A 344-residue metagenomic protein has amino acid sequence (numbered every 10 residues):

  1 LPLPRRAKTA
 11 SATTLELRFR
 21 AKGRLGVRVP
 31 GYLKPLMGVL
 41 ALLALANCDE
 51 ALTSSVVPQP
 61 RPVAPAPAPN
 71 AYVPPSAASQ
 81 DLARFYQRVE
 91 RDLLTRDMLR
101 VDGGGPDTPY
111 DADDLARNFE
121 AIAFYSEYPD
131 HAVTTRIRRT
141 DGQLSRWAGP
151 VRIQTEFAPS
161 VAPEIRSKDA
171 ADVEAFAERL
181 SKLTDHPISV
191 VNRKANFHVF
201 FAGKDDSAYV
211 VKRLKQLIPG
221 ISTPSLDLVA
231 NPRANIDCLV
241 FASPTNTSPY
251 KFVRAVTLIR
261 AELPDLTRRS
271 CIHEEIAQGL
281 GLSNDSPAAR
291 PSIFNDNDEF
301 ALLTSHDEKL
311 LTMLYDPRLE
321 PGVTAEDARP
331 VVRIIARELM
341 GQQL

Functional and structural regions predicted by a protein language model:
P2-R6, A12-K194, F201-I218, T223-S225 (+3 more regions): N-terminal low-structure segments adjacent to metalloprotease catalytic domains across cellular compartments
L52-S55, V63-P106, L217-T267, S283-L344: Metalloprotease/metallohydrolase-associated module, dominated by Zn2+-dependent proteases
L144-R146, A162-V173, Y250, E262-H273 (+1 more regions): Solvent-exposed, acidic/flexible segments
P150, N196, R254-V256: Extracellular structured ligand-interaction cores
E156, L183, G279-L280, L314: Generic structural signal for bulky hydrophobic/aromatic residues embedded in well-ordered secondary structure
K194-A202, F294-E299: Beta-rich nucleic-acid/ligand-interaction surfaces
S270-L282: Active-site recognition of the HExxH zinc-binding catalytic motif
